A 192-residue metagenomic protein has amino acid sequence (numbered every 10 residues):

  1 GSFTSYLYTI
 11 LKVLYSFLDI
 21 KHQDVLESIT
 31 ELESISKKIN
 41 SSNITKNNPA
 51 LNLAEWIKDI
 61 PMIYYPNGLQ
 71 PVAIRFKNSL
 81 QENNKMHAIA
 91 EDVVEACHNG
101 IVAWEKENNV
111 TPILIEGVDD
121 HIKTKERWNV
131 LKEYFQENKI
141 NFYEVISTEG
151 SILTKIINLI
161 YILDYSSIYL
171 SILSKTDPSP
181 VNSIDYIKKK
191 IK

Functional and structural regions predicted by a protein language model:
G1-K192: A SIS-like phosphosugar-recognition module
